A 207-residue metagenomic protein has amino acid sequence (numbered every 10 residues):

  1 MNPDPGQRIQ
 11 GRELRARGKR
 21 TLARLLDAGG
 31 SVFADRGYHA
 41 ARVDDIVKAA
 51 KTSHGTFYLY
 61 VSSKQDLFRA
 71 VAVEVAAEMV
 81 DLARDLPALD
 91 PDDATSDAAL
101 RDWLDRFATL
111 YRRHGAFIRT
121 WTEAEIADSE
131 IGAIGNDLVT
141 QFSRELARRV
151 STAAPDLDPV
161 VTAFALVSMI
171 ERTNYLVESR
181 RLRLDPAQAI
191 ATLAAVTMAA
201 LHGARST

Functional and structural regions predicted by a protein language model:
M1-R20, R205-T207: N-terminal intrinsically disordered/low-complexity leader segments
N2, R106, S143, L157-S179 (+1 more regions): Hydrophobic alpha-helical segments that form the core of small-molecule binding pockets and/or dimer interfaces
L14-R17, T21-R24, A28, R42 (+3 more regions): N-terminal positioning helix adjacent to the helix-turn-helix/winged-helix DNA-binding module
R24, A28, V32-D66, A70: Helix-turn-helix
V61, F68-V75, E125, I134-L138: Alpha-helical DNA-contacting segments of helix-turn-helix folds
A70, R84-R112, A154, P159-T162 (+1 more regions): Hydrophobic alpha-helical connector segments
V80, T109-R113, S129-A153, V160-F164 (+2 more regions): Amphipathic alpha-helical packing segments from all-alpha helical-bundle domains
L110-E130, A147, R172-R180: Amphipathic alpha-helical segments used for helix-helix packing
